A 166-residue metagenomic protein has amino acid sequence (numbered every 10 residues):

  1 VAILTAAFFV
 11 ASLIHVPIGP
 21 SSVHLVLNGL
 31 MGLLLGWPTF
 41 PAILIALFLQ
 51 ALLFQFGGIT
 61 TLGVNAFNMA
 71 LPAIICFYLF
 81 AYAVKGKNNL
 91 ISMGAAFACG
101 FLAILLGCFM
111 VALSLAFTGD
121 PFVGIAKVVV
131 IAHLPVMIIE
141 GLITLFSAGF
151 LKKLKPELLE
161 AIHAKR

Functional and structural regions predicted by a protein language model:
V1, P121-R166: Alpha-helical transmembrane segments and their cytosolic interface
V1-I3, F40-L44, L62-F67, M93-A98 (+1 more regions): Hydrophobic alpha-helical transmembrane segments
V1-L30: Hydrophobic transmembrane alpha-helices
T5-F9, T39-L52: Small-polar-interrupted transmembrane alpha-helices in polytopic inner-membrane proteins
L13-H24, I45-C76: Interfacial aromatic-anchored transmembrane helix boundaries in multi-pass membrane proteins
P20-S21, L113-G124: Interfacial helix-loop-helix junctions of multi-pass membrane proteins
M31-P38: Alpha-helix C-terminal capping segments
N65-V111: Short helix-perturbing small/polar motifs within transmembrane alpha-helices
